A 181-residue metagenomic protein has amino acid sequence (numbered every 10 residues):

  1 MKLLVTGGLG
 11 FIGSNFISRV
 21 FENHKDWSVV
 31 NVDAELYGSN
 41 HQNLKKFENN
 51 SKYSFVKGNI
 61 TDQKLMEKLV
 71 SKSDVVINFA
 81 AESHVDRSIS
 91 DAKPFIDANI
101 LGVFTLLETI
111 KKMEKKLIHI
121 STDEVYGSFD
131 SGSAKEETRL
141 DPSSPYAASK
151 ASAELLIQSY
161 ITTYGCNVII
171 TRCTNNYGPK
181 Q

Functional and structural regions predicted by a protein language model:
M1-P179: N-terminal Rossmann-like NAD(P)+-binding domain of SDR-like oxidoreductases, especially those catalyzing
